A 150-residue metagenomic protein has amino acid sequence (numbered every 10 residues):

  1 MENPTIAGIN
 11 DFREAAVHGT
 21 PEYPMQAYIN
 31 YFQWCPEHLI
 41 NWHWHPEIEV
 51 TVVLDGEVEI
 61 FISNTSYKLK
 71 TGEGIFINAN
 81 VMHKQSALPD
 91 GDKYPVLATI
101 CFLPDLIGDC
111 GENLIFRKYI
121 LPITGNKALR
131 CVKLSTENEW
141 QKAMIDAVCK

Functional and structural regions predicted by a protein language model:
M1-K70, G74, V81, A128: Generic protein-terminus/edge-of-domain signal
E2-E22, Q26, A79-V148: A hydrophobic/aromatic-rich effector-binding and dimerization subdomain of bacterial HTH-type transcriptional regulators
